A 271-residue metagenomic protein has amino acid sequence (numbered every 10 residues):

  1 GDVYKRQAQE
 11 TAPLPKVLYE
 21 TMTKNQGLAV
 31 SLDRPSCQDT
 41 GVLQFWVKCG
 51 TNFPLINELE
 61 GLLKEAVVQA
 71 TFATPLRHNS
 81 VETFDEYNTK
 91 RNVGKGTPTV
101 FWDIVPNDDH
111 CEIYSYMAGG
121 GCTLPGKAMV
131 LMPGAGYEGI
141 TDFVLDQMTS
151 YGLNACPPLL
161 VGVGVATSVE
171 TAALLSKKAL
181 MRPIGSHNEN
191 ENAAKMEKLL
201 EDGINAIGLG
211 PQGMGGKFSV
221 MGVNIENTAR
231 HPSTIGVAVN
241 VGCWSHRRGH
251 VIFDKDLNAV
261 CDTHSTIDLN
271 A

Functional and structural regions predicted by a protein language model:
G1-Y4: Short, small-residue-biased leader/transition segments that mark boundaries at the very start of proteins
A8-R34, T89-G94: Translation machinery proteins
N25, A66-R77, A118, Q147-Y151: Mid-sequence acidic-hydrophobic segments that form the walls of catalytic/ligand-binding cavities or oligomerization
L32-D33, W46-K48, L55-E58, G126-A128 (+2 more regions): Short, glycine/acidic-enriched capping/hinge loops at junctions between secondary-structure elements
C37: Catalytic, metal-anchored helix/loop core of enzyme active sites in primary metabolism
G41-P106: A generic, well-ordered mixed alpha/beta core segment in the N-terminal half of proteins
N79-A271: A structural signal for small-residue-enriched, beta-sheet-centric alpha/beta enzyme cores and oligomeric scaffold folds
